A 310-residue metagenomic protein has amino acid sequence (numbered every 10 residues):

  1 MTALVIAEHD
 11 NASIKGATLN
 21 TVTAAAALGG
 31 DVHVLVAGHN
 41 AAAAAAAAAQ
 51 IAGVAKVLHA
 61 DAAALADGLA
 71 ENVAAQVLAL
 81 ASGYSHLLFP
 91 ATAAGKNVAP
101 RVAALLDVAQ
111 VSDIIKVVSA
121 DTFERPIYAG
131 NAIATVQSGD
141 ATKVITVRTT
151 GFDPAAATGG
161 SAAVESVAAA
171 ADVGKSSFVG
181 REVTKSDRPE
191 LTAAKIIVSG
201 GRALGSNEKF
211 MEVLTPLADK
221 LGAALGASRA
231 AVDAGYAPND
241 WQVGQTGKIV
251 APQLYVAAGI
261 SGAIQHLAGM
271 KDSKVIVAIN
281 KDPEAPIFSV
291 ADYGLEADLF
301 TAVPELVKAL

Functional and structural regions predicted by a protein language model:
M1-L310: N-terminal glycine-rich FAD/FM-binding segment characteristic of electron-transfer flavoproteins
